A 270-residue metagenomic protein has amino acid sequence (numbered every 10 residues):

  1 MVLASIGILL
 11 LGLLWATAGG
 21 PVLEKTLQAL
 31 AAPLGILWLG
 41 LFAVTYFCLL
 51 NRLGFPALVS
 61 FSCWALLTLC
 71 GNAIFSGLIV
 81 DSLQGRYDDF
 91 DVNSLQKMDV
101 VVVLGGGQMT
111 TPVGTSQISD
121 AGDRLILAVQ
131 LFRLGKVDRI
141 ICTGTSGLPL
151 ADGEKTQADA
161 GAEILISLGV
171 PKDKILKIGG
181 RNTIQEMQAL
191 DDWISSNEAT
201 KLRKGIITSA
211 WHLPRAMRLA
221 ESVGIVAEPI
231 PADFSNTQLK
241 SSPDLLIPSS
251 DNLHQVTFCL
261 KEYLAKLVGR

Functional and structural regions predicted by a protein language model:
M1-C48: Membrane-embedded alpha-helical segments of integral membrane proteins
G19, L53, G85-D89: Transmembrane helix-loop junctions in multipass membrane proteins, especially transporters and channels
L23-L30, F75, I79-R86, L260-L267: Hydrophobic alpha-helical segments of integral membrane proteins, encompassing both true transmembrane helices
A29, F61-A65: Hydrophobic alpha-helical transmembrane segments of multi-pass small-molecule transporters/permeases
T45-C48, L67, G269: Structural signal for membrane-spanning alpha-helices in multi-pass inner-membrane proteins, emphasizing helix cores
N51-S62: Membrane-interfacial entry segments at the cytosolic side of transmembrane helices
W64-S250, V256-T257: A structural signal for short, hydrophobic/glycine-enriched beta-strand patches
S249-R270: Structured C-terminal subdomain patch of bacterial secreted/periplasmic proteins
